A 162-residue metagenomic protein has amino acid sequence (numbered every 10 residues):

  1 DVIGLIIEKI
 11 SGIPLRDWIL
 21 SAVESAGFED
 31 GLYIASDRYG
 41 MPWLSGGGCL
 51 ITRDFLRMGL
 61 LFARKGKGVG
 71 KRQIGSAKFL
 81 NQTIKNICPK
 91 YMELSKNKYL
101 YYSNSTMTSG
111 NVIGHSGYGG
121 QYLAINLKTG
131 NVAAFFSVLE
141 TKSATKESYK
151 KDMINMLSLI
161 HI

Functional and structural regions predicted by a protein language model:
D1-V23, F55-L61, G130-A133: Alpha-helical scaffold elements that line and support the substrate/ligand-binding pocket of soluble hydrolases
K9-G46, L50: Active-site helix/loop module of the DD-peptidase/beta-lactamase fold, centered on the serine-lysine SxxK catalytic
E29-L32, A77-F136: Active-site Gly/Thr loop motif
L61-K65, N86: Generic structural signal for alpha-helix termini and adjacent loop/cap motifs
G68-I74: Acidic/polar loop patches that form or flank catalytic/metal-binding clefts of enzymes that bind anionic ligands
L139-T141: A short acidic/small-residue loop/turn micro-motif
S143-S148: A short, polar/proline- and glycine-enriched secondary-structure boundary/capping micro-motif
I160-I162: Conserved small/polar residues in nucleotide/adenosyl-binding loops
